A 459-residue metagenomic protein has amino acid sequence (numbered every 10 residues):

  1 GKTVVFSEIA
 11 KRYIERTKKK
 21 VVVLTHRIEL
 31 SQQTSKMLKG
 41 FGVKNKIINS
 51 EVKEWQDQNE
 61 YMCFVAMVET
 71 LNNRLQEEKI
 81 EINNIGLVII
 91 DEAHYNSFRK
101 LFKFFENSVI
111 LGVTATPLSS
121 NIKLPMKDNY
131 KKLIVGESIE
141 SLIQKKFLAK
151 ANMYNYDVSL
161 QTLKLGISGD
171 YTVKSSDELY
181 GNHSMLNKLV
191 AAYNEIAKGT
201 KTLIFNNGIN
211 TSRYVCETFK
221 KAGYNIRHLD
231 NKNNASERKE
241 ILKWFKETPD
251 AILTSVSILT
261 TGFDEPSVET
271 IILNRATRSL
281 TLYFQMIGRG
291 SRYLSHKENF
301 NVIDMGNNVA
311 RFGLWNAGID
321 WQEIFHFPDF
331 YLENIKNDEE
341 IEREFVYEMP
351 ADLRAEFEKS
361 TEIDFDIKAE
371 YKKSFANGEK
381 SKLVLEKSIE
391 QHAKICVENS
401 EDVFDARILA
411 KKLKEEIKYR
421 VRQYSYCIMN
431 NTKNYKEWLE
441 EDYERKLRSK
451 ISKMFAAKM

Functional and structural regions predicted by a protein language model:
T3, K19-S31, S176-A222: Conserved strand-helix element at the start of the C-terminal RecA-like helicase core
Q32, I47-N59, Q76, R213-E217 (+1 more regions): Conserved helicase ATPase core of P-loop NTP-dependent helicases/translocases
V52-N84, Y95-R99: Conserved helix/coil segment N-terminal to the catalytic DExD/H
E69, L87, S108, N231-S236 (+1 more regions): Conserved RecA-like P-loop NTPase helicase motor core
H94-M153: Post-DEXD/H (motif II) to motif III coupling segment of the RecA-like Helicase ATP-binding lobe
L133-N206: Conserved interdomain linker/interface between the two RecA-like ATPase lobes of SF2 helicase motors
V135-A149, I167, L294-M349: A conserved SF2-helicase RecA2
K188, N194, K201, T211 (+1 more regions): Long, largely alpha-helical accessory region at the distal end of helicase-like NTP-driven motors
